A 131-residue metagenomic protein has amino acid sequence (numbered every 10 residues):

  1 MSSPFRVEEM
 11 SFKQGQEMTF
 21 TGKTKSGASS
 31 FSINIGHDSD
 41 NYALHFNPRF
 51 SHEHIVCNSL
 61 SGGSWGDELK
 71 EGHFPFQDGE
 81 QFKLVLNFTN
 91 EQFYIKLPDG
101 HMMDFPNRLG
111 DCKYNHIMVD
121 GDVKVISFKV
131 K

Functional and structural regions predicted by a protein language model:
M1-S59: Secretory/extracellular carbohydrate-interaction modules and structurally similar beta-sandwich "look-alikes"
M1-V7, M118-K131: C-terminal helix/juxtamembrane-tail motif
S11-K13, Q77-G79, G110: Surface-exposed coil/turn segments at beta-strand junctions on protein surfaces, enriched
F20, L84-M102: Carbohydrate-binding surfaces in secreted/extracellular proteins
K25, Q81, N87-T89, D122: Short amphipathic alpha-helices and their capping/turn residues within compact interaction modules
G27-S29, D40-Y42, E53, Q92-Y94 (+2 more regions): Eukaryotic short linear interaction motifs
S64-K83: Short, aromatic/His-centered strand-loop micro-motif at the edge of beta-sheets
D99-Y114: Short, solvent-exposed beta-strand-to-loop segments that form ligand-recognition rims of beta-rich domains
